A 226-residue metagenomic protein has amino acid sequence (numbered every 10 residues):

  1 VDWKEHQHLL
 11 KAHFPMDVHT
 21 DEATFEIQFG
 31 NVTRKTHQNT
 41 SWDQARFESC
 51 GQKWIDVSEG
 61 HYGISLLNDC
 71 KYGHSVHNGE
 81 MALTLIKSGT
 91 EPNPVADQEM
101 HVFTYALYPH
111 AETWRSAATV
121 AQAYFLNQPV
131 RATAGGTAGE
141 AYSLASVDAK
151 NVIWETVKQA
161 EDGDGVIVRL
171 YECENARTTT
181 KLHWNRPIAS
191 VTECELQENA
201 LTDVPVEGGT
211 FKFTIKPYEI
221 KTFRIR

Functional and structural regions predicted by a protein language model:
V1-R226: C-terminal (or distal) subdomains of carbohydrate-active enzymes
